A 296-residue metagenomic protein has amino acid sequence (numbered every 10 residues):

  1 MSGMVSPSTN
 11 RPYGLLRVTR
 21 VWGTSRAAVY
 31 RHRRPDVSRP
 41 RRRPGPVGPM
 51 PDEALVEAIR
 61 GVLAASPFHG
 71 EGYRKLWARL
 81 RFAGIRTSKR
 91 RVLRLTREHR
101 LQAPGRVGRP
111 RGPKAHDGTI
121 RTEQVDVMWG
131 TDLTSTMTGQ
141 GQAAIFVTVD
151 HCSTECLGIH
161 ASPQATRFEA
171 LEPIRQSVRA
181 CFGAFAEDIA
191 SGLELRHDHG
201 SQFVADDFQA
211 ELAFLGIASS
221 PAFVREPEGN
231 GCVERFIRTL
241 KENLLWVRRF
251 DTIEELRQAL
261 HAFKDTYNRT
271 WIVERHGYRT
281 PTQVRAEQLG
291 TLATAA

Functional and structural regions predicted by a protein language model:
M1-Y13, V56, R60-P67: Short, amphipathic alpha-helical "recognition" segments used to contact nucleic acids or chromatin
M4-P35: Structured, non-catalytic alpha/beta "coupling" segments that mediate domain-domain communication and provide generic
V18-T19, V29, I59, L76 (+13 more regions): Mobile genetic element proteins and their domesticated derivatives, centered on retroelements and DNA transposons
R26-V127, E226-P227, T280-G290: Basic, flexible linker segments flanking DNA-binding modules in nucleic acid-interacting mobile-element proteins
G48, H197-H199, A205-L212, S219-K241 (+2 more regions): RNase H-like two-metal-ion nuclease catalytic core shared by retroviral integrases and related mobile-element nucleases
E57, A213-I217, R238-A296: C-terminal domain-tail junction helix/linker
G130-L157, A165-F168: An active-site-proximal beta-strand-loop segment
G141, I159-E187: Active-site beta-loop-alpha junctions of metal-dependent nucleic acid enzymes, especially the RNase H-like/DDE
